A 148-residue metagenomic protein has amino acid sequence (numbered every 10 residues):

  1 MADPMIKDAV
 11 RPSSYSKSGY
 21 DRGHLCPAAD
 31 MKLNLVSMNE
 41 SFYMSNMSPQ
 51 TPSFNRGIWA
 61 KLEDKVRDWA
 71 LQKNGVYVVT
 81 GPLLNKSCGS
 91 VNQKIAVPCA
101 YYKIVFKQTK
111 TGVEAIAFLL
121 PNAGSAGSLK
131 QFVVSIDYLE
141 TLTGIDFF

Functional and structural regions predicted by a protein language model:
A2-F148: Domain-level detector of nuclease and nuclease-like folds in predominantly extracellular/periplasmic contexts
